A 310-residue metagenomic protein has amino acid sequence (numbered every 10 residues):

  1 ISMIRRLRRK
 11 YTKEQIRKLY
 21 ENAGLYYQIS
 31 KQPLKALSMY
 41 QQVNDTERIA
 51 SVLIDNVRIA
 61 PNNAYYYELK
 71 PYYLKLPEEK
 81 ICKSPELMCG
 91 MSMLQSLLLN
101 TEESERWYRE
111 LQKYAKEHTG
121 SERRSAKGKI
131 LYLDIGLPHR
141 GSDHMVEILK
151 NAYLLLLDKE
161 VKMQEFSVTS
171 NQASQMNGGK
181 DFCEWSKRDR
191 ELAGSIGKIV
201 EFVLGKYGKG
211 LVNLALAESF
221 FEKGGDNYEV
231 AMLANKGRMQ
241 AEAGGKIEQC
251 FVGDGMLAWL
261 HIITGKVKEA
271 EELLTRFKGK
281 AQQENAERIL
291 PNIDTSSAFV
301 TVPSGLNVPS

Functional and structural regions predicted by a protein language model:
R9-L87, M91-L94, E103-W107: Extended alpha-helical scaffolding segments used for macromolecular assembly and cargo binding
K13, R17, P33, T46 (+10 more regions): TPR-repeat structural position
R17, E21, L37, A50-S51 (+10 more regions): Conserved positions within tetratricopeptide repeat
Y20-G24, P33, L37-Q41, V52-L53 (+11 more regions): Inward-facing hydrophobic residues that define packing positions of alpha-helical scaffold repeats
Y27, Y40, L53, A60 (+7 more regions): Residue at a conserved register position within TPR or TPR-like alpha-solenoid repeats
S30, V43, N63, L98 (+4 more regions): Structural motif corresponding to the intra-repeat A-B loop/turn of tetratricopeptide repeats
K80-G253: Internal alpha-solenoid helical repeat scaffolds
N213-L216, F220, L233, C250-H261 (+2 more regions): TPR/Sel1-like alpha-solenoid repeat signature
